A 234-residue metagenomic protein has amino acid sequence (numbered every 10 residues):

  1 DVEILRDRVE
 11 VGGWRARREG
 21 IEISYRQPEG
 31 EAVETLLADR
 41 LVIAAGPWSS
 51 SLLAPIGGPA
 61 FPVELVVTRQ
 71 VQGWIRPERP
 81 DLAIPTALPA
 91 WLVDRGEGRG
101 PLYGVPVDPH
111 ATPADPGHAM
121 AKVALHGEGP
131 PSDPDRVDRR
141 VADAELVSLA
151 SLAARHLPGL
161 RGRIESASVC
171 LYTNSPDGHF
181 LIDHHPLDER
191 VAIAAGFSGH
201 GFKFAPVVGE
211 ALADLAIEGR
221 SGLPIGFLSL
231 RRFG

Functional and structural regions predicted by a protein language model:
V2-E3, V191: Short, conserved active-site loop motifs that form the nucleotide-linked donor/cofactor pocket
R6, P77, R95, P106 (+5 more regions): Pocket-edge structural micro-motifs
R6-I21: A conserved short coil-to-beta-strand element within the FAD-binding core of flavoproteins
R8, G46-P47, P206, E210: Alpha-helix N-cap/helix-start capping motif
W14, Y25, E34-R161, E165: Flavin-dependent oxidoreductases
R18-E22, A32-V33, H118-M120, D188-V191: A generic structural signal for beta-strand entry/edge sites
I23-Q27, G196: Short beta-strand segments that buttress and anchor functional surface loops
S148-G234: C-terminal catalytic lobe of FAD-dependent flavoproteins
